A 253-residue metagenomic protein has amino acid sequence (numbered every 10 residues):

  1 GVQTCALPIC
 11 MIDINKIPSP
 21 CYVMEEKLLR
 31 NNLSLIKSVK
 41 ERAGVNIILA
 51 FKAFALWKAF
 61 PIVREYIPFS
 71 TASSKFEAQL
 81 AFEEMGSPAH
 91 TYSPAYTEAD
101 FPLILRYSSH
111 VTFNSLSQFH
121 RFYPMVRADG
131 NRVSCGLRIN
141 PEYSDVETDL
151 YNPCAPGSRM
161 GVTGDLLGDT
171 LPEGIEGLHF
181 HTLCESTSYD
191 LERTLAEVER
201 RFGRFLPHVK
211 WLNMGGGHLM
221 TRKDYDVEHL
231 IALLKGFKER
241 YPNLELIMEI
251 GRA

Functional and structural regions predicted by a protein language model:
G1-L7: Short, small-residue-biased leader/transition segments that mark boundaries at the very start of proteins
T4, S19, M24-E25, P153 (+2 more regions): Generic structural "secondary-structure junction" signal
C10, S19-V23, G216-R252: Active-site anion/phosphate-binding pocket segments in diverse small-molecule metabolic enzymes
I12-I17, E176-H181, G215-G216: A short small-residue
I12-L33, K37, R42, F54 (+1 more regions): Conserved N-terminal beta1-alpha1 strand-loop-helix module at the mouth
Y22-L29, L33, S115, L191 (+2 more regions): Generic structural signal for well-ordered, non-membrane alpha-helical segments in soluble metabolic enzymes
V45-W211, L233-G236, R240: Active-site-proximal beta-alpha core segment in soluble small-molecule metabolic enzymes
